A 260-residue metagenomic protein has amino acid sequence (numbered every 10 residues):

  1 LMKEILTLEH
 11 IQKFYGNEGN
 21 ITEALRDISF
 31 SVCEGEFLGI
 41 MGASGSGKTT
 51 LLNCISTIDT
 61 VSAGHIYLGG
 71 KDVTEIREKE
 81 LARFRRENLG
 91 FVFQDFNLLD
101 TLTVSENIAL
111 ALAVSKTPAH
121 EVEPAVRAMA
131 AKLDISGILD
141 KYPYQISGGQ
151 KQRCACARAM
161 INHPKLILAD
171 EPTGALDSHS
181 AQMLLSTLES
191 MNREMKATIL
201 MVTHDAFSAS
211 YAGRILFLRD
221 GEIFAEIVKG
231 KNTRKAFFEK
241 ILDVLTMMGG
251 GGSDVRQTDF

Functional and structural regions predicted by a protein language model:
M41-A43: The feature captures the beta-strand-to-loop junction immediately N-terminal to the Walker
G64-D72: Conserved ABC transporter NBD signature motif
L102-L110: Short coil-to-helix segment of the ABC ATPase nucleotide-binding domain corresponding to the Q-loop/switch region
Y142-I146, Q150-Q152: Conserved ABC ATPase signature
C156: Hydrophobic anchor residue at the start of the ABC signature
I161-K165: A short, proline-enriched helix->beta-strand linker immediately N-terminal to the Walker B motif in ABC-type P-loop
I167-D170: Catalytic Walker B motif of ABC-type/P-loop ATPase nucleotide-binding domains
